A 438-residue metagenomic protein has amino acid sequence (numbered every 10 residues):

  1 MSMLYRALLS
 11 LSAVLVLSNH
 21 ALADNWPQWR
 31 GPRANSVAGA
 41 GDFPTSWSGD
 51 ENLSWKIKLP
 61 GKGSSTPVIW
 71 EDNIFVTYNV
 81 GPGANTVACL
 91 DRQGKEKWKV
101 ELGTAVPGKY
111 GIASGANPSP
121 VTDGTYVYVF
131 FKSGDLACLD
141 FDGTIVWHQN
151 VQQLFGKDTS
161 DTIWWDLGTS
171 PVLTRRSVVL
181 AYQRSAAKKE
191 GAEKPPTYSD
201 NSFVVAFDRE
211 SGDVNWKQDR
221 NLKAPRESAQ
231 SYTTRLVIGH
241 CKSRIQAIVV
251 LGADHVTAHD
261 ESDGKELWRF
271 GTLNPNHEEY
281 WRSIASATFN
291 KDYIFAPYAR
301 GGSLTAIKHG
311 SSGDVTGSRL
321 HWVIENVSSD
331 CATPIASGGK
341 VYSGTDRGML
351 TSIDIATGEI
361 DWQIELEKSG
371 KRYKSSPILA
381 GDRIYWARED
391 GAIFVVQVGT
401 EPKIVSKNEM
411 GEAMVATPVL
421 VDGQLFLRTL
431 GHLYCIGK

Functional and structural regions predicted by a protein language model:
M1-Y5: N-terminal secretory signal peptides that target proteins for export/translocation
A7-S18: Bacterial N-terminal signal peptides
L22-K438: Noncatalytic, solvent-exposed loop/strand surfaces of beta-propeller-type extracellular/periplasmic domains
